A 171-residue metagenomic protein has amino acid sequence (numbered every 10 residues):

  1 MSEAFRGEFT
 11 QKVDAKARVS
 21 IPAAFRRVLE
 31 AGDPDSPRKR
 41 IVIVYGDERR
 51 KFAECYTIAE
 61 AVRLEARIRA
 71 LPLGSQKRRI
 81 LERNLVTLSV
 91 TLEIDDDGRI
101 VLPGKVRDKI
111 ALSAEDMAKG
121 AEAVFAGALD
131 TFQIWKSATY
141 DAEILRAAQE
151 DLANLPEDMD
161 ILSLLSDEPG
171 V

Functional and structural regions predicted by a protein language model:
M1-Q11, A15-K16, F25-D97, K105-V171: Flexible "stalk/tail and boundary" regions
